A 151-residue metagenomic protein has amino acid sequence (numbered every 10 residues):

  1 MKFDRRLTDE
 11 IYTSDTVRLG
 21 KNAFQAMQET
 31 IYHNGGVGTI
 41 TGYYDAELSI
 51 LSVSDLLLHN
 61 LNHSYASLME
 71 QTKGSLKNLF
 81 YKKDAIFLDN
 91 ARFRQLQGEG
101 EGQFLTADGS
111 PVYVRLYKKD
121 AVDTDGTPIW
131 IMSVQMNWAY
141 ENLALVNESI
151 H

Functional and structural regions predicted by a protein language model:
M1-S49, D125-H151: PAS-family sensory modules
K2-L7, K83, F87, A91-D120 (+2 more regions): Per-ARNT-Sim (PAS) sensory domains and their PAS-associated C-terminal
G20, Y81-K82: A conditional alpha-helix N-cap/helix-loop micro-motif detector
V37, T41-Y43, L68, F104 (+1 more regions): Generic alpha-helical hydrophobic packing signal
L48-V53, V114-K118: Generic structural motif
S49-L51, L58-N78, A85-I86: PAS and related sensory helical modules
